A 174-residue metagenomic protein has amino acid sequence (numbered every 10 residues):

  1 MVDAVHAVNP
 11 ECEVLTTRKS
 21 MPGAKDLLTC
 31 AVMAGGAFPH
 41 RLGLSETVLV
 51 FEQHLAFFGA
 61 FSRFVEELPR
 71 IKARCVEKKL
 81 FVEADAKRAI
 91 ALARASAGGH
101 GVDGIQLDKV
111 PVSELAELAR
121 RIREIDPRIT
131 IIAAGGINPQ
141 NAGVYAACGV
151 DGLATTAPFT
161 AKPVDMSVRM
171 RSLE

Functional and structural regions predicted by a protein language model:
M1-A84, S113-E117, R121, I132-A133 (+3 more regions): Acidic/glycine-rich phosphate/pyrophosphate-binding loops and surrounding catalytic core that coordinate Mg2+
F51, D108, T156: Conserved residues at the C-terminal ends of beta-strands
K87-G101, V110-D126, I131-A133, I137-T155: Catalytic cores of alpha/beta
M170-S172: Chitinase-like catalytic core of GlcNAc-active glycosidases
